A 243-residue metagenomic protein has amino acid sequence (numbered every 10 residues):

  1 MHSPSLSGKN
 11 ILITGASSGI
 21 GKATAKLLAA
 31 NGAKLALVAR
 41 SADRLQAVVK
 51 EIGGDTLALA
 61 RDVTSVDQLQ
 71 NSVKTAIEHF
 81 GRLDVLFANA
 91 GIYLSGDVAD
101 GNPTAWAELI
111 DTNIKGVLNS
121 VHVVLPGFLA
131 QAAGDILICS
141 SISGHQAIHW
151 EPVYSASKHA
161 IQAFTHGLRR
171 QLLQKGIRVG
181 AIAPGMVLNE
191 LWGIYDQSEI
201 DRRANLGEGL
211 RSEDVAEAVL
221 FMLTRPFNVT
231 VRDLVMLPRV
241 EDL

Functional and structural regions predicted by a protein language model:
S17-S18: Conserved glycine-rich cofactor-binding loop
N31-A47: Conserved glycine-rich Rossmann-like NAD(P)H-binding loop of the short-chain dehydrogenase/reductase
A42-D43, A60-S72, P103: The beta1-alpha1 cofactor-binding region of Rossmann-like NAD(H)/NADP(H)-dependent oxidoreductases
D97-V98, N102-I110: Substrate-binding pocket helix/loop in short-chain dehydrogenase/reductase
V121, S157: Active-site helix of classical SDR
S141: Residue(s) in the substrate-gating loop at a strand-loop-helix junction that position the organic substrate next
Q174, A181-I182, R202-L243: C-terminal helical subdomain
